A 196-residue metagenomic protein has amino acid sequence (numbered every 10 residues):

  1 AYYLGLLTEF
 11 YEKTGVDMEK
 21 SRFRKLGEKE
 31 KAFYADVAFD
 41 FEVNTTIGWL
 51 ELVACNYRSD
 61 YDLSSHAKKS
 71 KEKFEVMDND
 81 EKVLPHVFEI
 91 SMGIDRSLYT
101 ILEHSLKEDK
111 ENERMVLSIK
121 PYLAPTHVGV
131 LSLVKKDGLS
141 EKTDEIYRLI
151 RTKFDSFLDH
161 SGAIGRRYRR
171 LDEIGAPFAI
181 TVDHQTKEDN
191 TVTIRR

Functional and structural regions predicted by a protein language model:
A1-R196: NTP/phosphate- and nucleic-acid-binding module
